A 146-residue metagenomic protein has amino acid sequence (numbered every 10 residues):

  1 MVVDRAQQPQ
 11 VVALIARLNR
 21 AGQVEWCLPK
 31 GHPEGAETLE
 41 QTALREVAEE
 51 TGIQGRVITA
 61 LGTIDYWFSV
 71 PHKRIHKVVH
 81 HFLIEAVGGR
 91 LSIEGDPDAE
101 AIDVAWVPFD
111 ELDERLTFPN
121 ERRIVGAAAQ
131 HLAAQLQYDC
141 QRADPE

Functional and structural regions predicted by a protein language model:
M1-L28: N-terminal strand-loop-strand
V11-A13, L39, A60, A129: A generic structural signal for ordered secondary structure
V24-C27, I102-A105, G126: A short, polar/proline- and glycine-enriched secondary-structure boundary/capping micro-motif
C27-K30, K73-I75, E94, D110-E111 (+2 more regions): Short, charged/polar low-complexity linear motifs in solvent-exposed/disordered segments
P33-R123: Unchanged
E114-E146: Charged phosphate-binding loop/patch that engages nucleotide di/tri-phosphates or the phosphate backbone of nucleic
